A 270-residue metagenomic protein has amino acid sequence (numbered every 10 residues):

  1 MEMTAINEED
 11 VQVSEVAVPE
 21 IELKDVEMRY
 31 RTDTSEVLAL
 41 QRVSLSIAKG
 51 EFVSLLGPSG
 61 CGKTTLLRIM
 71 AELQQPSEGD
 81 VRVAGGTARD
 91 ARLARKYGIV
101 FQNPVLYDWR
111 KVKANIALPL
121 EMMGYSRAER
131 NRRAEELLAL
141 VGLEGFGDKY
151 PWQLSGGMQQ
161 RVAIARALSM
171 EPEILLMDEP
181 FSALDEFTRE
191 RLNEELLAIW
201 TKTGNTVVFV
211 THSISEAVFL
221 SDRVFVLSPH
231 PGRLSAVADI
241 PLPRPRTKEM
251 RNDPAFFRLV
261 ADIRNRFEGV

Functional and structural regions predicted by a protein language model:
V16-E20, R29-R42: A short, flexible loop at the N-terminus of ABC-type nucleotide-binding domains that lies
L56-P58: The feature captures the beta-strand-to-loop junction immediately N-terminal to the Walker
A71: Helix-to-loop junction immediately C-terminal to a conserved catalytic motif
G79-R89: Conserved ABC transporter NBD signature motif
R110-A117: Short coil-to-helix segment of the ABC ATPase nucleotide-binding domain corresponding to the Q-loop/switch region
A117, E121, A128-F146, A198: Conserved ABC ATPase "signature" region
K149-W152, M170: Conserved signature/switch motifs of ABC ATPase nucleotide-binding domains
I164: Hydrophobic anchor residue at the start of the ABC signature
